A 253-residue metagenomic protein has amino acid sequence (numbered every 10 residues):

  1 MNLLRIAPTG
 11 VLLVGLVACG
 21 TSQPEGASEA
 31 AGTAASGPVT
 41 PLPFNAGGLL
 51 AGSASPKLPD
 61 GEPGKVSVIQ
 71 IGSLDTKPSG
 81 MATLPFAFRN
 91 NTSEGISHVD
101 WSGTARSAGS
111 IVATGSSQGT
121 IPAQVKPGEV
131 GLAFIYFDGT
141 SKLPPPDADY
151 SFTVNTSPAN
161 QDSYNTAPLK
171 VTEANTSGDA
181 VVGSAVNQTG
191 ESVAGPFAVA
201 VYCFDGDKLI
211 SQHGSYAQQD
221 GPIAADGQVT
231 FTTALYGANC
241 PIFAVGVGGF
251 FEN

Functional and structural regions predicted by a protein language model:
M1-P8: Bacterial N-terminal signal peptides that target proteins for export
G15-A18: C-terminal motif of bacterial Sec signal peptides marking the signal peptidase cleavage site
G20-Q23: Bacterial signal peptide processing site
L49-S55, F134, D138-V182, G237-N253: Terminal connector regions
P78-P85, T176-V182, V229: Short, solvent-exposed loop/turn segments enriched in Ser/Thr/Gly
F88-S93, A185-G190: Asparagine-centered strand-capping/turn motif at beta-strand->loop junctions
S93-H98, I111-A113, S192-P196, L209-S211: Short acidic/proline- and small/hydrophobic-mixed sequence motifs that coincide with surface turns and coil-to-beta
A113-L143, H213-A238: Intrinsically disordered, low-complexity Pro/Gly/Ser/Thr-rich segments with frequent PxxP/GP/PP motifs and embedded
